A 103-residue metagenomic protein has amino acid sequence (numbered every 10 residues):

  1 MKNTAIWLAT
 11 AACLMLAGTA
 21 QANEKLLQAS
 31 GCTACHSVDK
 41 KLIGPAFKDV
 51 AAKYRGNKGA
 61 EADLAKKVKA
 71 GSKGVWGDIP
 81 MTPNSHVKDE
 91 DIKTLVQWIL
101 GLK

Functional and structural regions predicted by a protein language model:
M1-L8: Bacterial N-terminal signal peptides that target proteins for export
A9-M15: Bacterial N-terminal signal peptides
A17-T19: N-terminal signal peptide c-region/cleavage motif recognized by signal peptidases
Q21-V38: Sequence/structural segment immediately N-terminal to covalent heme-attachment motifs in c-type and related
K25, I99-K103: Short hydrophobic/aromatic patches at helix-to-coil boundaries
A34, I43-Y54, K67-V96: Axial heme c-ligation environment in periplasmic c-type cytochrome domains
